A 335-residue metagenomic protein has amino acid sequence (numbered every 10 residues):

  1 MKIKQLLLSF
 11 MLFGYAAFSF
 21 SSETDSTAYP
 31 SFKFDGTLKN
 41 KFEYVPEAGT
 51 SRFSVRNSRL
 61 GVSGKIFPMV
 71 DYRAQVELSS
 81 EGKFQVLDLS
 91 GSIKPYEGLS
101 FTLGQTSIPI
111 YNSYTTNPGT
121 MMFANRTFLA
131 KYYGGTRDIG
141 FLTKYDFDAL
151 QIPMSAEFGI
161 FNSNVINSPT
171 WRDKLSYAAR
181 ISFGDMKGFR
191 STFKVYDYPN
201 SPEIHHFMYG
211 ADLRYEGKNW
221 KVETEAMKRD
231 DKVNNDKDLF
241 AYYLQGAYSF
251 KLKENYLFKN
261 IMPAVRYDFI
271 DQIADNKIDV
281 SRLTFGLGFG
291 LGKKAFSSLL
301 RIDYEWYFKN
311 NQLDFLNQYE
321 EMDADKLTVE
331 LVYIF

Functional and structural regions predicted by a protein language model:
M1-S26: Cleavable N-terminal export/targeting peptides
T24-V165, D173-L175, I181-S191, Y243-A247 (+2 more regions): Outer membrane beta-barrel
T27, S182-I273, S281-R282, Y333: Detector for outer-membrane/organellar transmembrane beta-barrel domains, recognizing the amphipathic beta-strand
K41-E47, M69, E77-E81, I110 (+7 more regions): Sequence/structural signature of outer-membrane beta-barrel proteins
G49-S54, S79-K83, K131-G135, P169-K174 (+5 more regions): Replace "Gram-negative outer membrane beta-barrel proteins" with "bacterial and organellar outer membrane beta-barrel
F147-Q151, Y215-N219, F250, L291-A295 (+1 more regions): A generic beta-sheet turn/junction motif
I181, G246, E321-F335: Outer-membrane beta-barrel "beta-signal"
G286-N311: C-terminal closing repeat unit and adjoining cap/tail of repeat-based domains
